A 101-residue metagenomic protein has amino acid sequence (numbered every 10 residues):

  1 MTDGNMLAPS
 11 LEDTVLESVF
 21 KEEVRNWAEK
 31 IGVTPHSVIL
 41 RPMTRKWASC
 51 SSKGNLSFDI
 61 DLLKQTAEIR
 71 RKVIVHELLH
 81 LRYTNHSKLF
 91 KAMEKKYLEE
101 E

Functional and structural regions predicted by a protein language model:
M1-K72, L81-E101: Active-site-proximal or metal-binding-adjacent scaffold patches in catalytic folds
E77: Walker B catalytic acidic pair
